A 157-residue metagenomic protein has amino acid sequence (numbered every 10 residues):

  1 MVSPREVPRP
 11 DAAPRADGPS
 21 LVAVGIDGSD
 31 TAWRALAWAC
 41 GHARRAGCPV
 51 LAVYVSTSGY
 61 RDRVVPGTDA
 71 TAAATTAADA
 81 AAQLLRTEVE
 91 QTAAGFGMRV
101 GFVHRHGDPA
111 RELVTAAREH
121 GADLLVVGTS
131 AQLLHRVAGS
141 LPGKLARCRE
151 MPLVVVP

Functional and structural regions predicted by a protein language model:
M1-G18, Q91-L125, Q132: Structural beta-alpha unit
D11-G67: Small/aliphatic-rich secondary-structure junction motif
A46-P49, M98, A122, M151: Short glycine/serine/threonine/alanine-rich loop segments
L51-V53, G101-R105, V154-V156: General small-molecule cofactor/ligand-binding pocket signal
G67-T71, E119-G121, G143-K144: Short, hinge-like loop/turn segments at secondary-structure boundaries
A70-L84: A short acidic, glycine-rich active-site loop that binds or catalyzes chemistry on phosphate/adenosine moieties
L124-C148: Glycine-rich, Arg-bearing micro-motifs that act as flexible, cationic patches
